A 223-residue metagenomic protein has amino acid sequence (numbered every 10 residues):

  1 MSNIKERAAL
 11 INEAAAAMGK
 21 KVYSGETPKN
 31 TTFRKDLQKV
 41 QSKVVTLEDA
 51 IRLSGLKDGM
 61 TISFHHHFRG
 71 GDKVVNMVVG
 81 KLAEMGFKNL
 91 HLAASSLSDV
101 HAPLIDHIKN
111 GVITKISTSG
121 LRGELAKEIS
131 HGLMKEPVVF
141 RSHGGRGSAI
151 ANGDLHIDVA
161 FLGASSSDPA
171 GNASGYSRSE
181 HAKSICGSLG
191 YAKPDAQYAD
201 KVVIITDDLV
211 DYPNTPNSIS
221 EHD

Functional and structural regions predicted by a protein language model:
M1-D223: Conserved alpha/beta enzyme-core scaffold
